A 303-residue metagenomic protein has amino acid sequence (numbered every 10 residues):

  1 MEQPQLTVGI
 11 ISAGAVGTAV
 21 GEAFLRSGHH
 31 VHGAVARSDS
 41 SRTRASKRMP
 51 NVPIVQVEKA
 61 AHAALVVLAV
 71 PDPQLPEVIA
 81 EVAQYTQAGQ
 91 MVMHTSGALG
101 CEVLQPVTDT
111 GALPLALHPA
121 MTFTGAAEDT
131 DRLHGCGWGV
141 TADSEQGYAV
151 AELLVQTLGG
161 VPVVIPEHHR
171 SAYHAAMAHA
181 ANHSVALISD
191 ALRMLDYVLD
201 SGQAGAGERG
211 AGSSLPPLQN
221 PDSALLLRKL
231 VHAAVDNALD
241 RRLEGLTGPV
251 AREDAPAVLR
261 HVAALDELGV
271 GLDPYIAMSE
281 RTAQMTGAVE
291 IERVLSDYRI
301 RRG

Functional and structural regions predicted by a protein language model:
M1-V57, A61: NAD(P)+-binding Rossmann beta1-loop-alpha1 motif at the extreme N-terminus of oxidoreductases
E2, R209-G210, A224-G303: NAD(P)-dependent Rossmann-like dehydrogenase/reductase catalytic/cofactor-binding core
P4-T7, G89, G135: Phosphate-coordination loops involved in phosphoryl transfer and adenosine-cofactor binding
V20, D39, T43, K47-E128: Rossmann-like NAD(P)(H) cofactor-binding subdomain of soluble oxidoreductases
H32-A36, V92-T95, T282: Short, hydrophobic beta-strand segments that form beta-sheet elements in well-ordered domains
A45-R48, V107, G111, E128-L239: Internal alpha-helical scaffold of NAD(P)-dependent oxidoreductase catalytic cores
